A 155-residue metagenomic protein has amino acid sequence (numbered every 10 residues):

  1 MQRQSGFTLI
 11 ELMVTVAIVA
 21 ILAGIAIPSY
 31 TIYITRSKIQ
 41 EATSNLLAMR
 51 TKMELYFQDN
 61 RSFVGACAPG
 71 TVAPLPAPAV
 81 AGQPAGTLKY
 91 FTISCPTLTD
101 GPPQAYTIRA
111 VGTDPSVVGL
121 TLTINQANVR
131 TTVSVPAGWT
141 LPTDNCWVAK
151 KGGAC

Functional and structural regions predicted by a protein language model:
M1-Y33: N-terminal single-pass transmembrane signal-anchor helix
Q4, R36-S44, G101, G119: Residues at secondary-structure transition points
I10-A20, I39-S44, A73-L75: Short, charged low-complexity linear motifs
S29-T31, T43-N45, T123-I124: Helix-centric, low-specificity signal for extended rod-like, repetitive segments
R36-Q40, L47, T51-P69: Alpha-helix exit/C-cap motif
N45-A48, V111: Outer-envelope exported proteins of Gram-negative bacteria
Q58-C155: Periplasmic/extracellular, small/polar-rich flexible segments of pilin-like filament-forming proteins
